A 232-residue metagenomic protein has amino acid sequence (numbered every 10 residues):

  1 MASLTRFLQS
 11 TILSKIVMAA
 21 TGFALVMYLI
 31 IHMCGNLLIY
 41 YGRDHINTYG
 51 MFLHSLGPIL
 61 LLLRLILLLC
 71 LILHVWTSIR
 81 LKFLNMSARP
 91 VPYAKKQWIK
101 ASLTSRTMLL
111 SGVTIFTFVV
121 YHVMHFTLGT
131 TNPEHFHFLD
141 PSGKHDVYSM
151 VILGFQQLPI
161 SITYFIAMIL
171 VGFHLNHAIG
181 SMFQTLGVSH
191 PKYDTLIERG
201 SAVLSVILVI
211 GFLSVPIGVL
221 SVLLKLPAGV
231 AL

Functional and structural regions predicted by a protein language model:
M1-L232: Membrane-embedded alpha-helical bundles that constitute the cytochrome b-like, heme-associated redox core of multi-pass
